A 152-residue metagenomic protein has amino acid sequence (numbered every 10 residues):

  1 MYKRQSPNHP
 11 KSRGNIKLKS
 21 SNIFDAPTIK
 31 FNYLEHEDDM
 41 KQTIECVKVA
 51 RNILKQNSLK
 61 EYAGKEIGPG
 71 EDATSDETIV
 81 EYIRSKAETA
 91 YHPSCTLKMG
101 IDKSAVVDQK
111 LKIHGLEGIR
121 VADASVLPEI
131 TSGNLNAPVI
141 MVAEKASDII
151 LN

Functional and structural regions predicted by a protein language model:
K3-P138, A146-N152: FAD-dependent oxidoreductase catalytic-site/capping-region signature
